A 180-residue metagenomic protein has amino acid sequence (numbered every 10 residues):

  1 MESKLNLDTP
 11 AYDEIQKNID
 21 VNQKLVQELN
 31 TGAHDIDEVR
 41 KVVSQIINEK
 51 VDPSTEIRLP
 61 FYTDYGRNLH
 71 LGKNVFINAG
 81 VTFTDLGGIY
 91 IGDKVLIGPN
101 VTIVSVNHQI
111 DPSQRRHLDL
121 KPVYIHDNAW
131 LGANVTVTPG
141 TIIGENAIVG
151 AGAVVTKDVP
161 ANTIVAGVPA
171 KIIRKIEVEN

Functional and structural regions predicted by a protein language model:
M1-S54, A170-R174, N180: Terminal amphipathic alpha-helical/low-complexity segments used for targeting or macromolecular assembly
N30-A33, Y65, D85, V159: Residues at alpha-helix boundaries and short interhelical turns
S44-H70: Short hydrophobic interaction/assembly module
E56, L96, W130, I148 (+1 more regions): Short-chain dehydrogenase/reductase
F61-L71, F76-I142, V168-N180: Flexible, glycine/small-residue-enriched loop-and-beta-strand segment within the central core of proteins
P99, A151, A161: Residues that flank catalytic or metal-binding motifs in active/ligand-binding sites
A133-D158: Beta-rich strand-turn-strand
T156-N162, V178-E179: Gly/Pro- and small hydrophobic-enriched strand-loop and loop-to-helix capping segments that sit at the rims
